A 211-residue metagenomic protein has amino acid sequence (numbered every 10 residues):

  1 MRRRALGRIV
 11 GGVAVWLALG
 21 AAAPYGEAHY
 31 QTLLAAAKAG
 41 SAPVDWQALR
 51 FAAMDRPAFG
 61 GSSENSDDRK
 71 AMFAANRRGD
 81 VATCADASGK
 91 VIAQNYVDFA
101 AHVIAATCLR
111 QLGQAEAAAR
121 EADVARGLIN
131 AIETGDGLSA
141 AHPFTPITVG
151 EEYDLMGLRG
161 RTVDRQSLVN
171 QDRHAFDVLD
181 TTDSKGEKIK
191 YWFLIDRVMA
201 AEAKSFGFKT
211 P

Functional and structural regions predicted by a protein language model:
R8-G20: Bacterial N-terminal signal peptides
A23-A85, L128, I132, A141-P211: N-terminal alpha-helical interaction modules that lie
A87-S88, E121: Alpha-helical solenoid repeat scaffolds, predominantly canonical TPR units
G89-A93, G127: Conserved structural position within tetratricopeptide repeats
V97-D98, I132: Residue-level recognition of tetratricopeptide repeat
F99-I104, R120, D136-L138: Alpha-solenoid helical repeat scaffolds
R110-E133: TPR/TPR-like (Sel1-like) alpha-helical repeat modules
